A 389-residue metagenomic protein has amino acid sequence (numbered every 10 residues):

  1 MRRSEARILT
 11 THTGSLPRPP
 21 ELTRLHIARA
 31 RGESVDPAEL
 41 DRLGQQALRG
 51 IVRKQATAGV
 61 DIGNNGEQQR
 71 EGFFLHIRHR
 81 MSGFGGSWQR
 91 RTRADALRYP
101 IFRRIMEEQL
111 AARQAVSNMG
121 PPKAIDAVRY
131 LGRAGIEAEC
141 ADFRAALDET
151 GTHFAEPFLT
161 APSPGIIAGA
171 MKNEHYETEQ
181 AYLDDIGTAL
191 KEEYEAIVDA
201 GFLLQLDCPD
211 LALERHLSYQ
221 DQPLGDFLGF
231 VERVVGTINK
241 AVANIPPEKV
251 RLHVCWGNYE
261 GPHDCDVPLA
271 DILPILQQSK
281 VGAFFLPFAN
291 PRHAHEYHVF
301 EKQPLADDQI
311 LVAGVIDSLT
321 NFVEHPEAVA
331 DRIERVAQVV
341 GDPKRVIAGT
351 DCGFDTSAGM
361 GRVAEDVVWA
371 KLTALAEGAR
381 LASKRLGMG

Functional and structural regions predicted by a protein language model:
M1-G389: Domain-level signal for soluble alpha/beta catalytic cores
